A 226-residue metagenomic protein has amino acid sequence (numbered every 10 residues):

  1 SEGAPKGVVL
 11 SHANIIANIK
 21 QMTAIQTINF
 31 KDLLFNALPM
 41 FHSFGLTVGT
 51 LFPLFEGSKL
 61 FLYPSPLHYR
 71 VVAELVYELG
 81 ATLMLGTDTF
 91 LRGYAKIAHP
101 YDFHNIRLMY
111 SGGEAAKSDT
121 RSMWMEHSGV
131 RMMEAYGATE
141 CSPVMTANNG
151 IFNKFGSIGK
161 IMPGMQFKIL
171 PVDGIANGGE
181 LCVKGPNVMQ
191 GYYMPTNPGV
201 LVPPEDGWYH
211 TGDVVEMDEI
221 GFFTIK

Functional and structural regions predicted by a protein language model:
S1, G57, G113, G137 (+3 more regions): Conserved G/P- and acidic residue-centered "switch" motifs that form tight phosphate/ATP-binding loops in soluble
E2-K20, N148: Conserved AMP-binding A3 loop
G7-V9, N36, K59-P66, M133: Short beta-strand->loop structural element characteristic of the AMP-binding/adenylate-forming
I16-L33, F41-L83, K96-I97: Conserved AMP-binding/adenylation subdomain of ANL enzymes
S58, A81-G86, A95-K154, Q166: Gly/Ser/Thr-rich phosphate-binding loop
T89-L91, A116, V188: Alpha-helix capping/helix-boundary segments
G156-I161, P204-D206: Short Gly/Pro-enriched turn/cap motifs at secondary-structure boundaries
A176, E180-K226: Conserved ATP-binding/catalytic segment of the ANL
